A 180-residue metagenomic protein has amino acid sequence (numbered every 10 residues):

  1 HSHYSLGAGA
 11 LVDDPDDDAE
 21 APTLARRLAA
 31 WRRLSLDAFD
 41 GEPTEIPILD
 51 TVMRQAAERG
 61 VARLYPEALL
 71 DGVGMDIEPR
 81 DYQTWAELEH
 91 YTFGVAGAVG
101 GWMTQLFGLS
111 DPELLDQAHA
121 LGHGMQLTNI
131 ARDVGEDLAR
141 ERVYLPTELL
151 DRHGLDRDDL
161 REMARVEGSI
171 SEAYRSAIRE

Functional and structural regions predicted by a protein language model:
H1-E180: Acidic catalytic motifs of isoprenoid enzymes
